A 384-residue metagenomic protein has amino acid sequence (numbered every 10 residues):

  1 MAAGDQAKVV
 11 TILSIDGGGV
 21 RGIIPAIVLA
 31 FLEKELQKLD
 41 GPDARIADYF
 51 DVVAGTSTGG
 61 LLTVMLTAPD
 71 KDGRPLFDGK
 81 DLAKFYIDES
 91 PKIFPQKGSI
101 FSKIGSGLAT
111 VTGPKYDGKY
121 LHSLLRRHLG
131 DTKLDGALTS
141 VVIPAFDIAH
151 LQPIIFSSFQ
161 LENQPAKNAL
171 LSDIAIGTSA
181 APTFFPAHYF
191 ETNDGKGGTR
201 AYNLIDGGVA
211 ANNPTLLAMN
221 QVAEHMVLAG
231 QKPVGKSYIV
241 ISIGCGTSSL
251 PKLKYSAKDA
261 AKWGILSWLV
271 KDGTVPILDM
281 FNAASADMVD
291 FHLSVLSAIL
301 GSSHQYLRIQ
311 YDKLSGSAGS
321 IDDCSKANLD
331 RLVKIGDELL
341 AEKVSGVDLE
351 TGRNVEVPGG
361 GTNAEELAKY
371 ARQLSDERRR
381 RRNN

Functional and structural regions predicted by a protein language model:
M1-N384: Conserved catalytic cores and adjacent C-terminal regulatory segments of lipid-metabolizing esterases/lipases
